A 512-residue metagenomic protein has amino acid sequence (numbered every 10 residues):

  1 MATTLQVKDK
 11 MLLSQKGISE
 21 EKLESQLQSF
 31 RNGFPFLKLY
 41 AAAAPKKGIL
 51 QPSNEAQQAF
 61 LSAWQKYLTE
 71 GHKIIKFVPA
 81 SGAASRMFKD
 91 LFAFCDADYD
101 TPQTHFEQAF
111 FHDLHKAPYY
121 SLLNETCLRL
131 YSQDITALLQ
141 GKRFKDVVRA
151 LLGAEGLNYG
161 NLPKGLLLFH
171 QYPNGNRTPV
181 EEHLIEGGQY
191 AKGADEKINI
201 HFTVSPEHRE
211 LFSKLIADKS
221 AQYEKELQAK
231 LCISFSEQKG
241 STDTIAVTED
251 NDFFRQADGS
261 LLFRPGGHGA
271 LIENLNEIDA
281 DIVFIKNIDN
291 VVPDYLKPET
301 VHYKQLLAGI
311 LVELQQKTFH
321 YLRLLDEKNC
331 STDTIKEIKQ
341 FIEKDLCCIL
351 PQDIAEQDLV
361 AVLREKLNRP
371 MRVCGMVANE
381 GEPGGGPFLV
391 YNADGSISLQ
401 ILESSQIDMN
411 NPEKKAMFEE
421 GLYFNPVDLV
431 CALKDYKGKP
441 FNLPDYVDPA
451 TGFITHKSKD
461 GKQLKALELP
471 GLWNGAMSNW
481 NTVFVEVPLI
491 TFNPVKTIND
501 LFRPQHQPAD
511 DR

Functional and structural regions predicted by a protein language model:
M1-P35: Small-residue-rich anion-binding loops in enzyme active sites
A2, K10-I18, L39-E380, F388-I401 (+6 more regions): Domain-scale recognition of functional cores that engage charged ligands
L346-R372, G381-G385, S396-L402, Q406-R512: Primarily single-stranded nucleic-acid-binding OB-fold modules
